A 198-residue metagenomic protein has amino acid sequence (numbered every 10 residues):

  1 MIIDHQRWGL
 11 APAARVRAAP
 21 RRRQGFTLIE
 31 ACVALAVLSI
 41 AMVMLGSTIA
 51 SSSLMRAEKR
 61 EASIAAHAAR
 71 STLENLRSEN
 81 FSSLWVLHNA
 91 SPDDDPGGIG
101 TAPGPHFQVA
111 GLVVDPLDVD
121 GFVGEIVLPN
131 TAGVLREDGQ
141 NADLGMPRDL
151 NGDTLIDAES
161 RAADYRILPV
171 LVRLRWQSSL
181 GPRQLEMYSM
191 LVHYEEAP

Functional and structural regions predicted by a protein language model:
M1, M42-M44, M55, M146 (+1 more regions): Detector for methionine-enriched segments
M1-F26: N-terminal leader/signal peptides at the extreme start of proteins
G9, L38, L174-W176: Solvent-exposed, well-ordered amphipathic alpha-helical segments that flank/support binding or catalytic loops
A11-P20, L38, A110, V114-D115: N-terminal non-cleavable signal-anchor helices
V16-A18, S51, L128: N-terminal processing/targeting junctions
F26-R70, E79: Aliphatic-rich helix starts adjacent to a transmembrane/signal segment
R60-H67, S71-P198: Low-complexity, Gly/Pro-rich coil/beta segments used as flexible assembly/activation regions
